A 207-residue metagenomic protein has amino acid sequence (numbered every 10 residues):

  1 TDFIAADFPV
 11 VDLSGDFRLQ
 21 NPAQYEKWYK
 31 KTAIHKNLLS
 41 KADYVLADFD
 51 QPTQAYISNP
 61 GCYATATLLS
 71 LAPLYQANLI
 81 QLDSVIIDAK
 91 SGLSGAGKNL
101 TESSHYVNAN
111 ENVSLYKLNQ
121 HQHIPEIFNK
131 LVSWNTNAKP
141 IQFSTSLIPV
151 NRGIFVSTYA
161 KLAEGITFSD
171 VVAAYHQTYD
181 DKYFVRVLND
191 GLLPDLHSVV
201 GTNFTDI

Functional and structural regions predicted by a protein language model:
T1, D83-S84, D88-A89, L93-I207: C-terminal substrate-binding/catalytic lobe of Rossmann-fold NAD(P)-dependent oxidoreductases
T1-E111, Y116-L118, S198: N-terminal Rossmann-like NAD(P) cofactor-binding subdomain of oxidoreductases, focused on the glycine-rich
